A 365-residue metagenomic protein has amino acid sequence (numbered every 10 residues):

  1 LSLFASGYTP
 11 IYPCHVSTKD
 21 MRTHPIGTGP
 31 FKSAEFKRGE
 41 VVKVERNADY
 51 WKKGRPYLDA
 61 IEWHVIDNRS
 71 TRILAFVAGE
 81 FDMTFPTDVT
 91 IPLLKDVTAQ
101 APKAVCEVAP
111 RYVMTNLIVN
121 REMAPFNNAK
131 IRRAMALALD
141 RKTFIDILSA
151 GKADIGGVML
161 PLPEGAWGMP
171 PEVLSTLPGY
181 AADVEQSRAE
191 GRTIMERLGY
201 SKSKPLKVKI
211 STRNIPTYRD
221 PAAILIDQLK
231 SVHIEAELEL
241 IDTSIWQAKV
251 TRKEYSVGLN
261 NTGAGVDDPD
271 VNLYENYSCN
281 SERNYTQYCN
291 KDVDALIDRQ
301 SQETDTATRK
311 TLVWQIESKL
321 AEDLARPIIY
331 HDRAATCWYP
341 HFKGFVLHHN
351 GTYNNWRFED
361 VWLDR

Functional and structural regions predicted by a protein language model:
L1-L3, D146, L198-T217, G258-T262 (+1 more regions): Bilobed periplasmic-binding protein-like "clamshell/Venus-flytrap" ligand-binding domains
S2-A60, N68-S70, A189, T193 (+1 more regions): Gly/Pro-rich hinge or "lid" segments in bacterial periplasmic/extracellular proteins
G29-K32, V42-K43, D59-V65, M83 (+2 more regions): Short, well-ordered beta-strand elements
A34-E45, E62-M123, K142, D146-I147: Extracellular/periplasmic solute-recognition and catalytic clefts
E122, F126-G168, V184, D220-P221 (+1 more regions): Periplasmic-binding protein-like
K130, A182-E185, E235-W246, T251 (+2 more regions): Extracytoplasmic/peripheral linker and loop segments enriched in polar/acidic and small residues with frequent Thr/Pro
I155-R197, I215-D220: Structural transition elements
T336-R365: Long beta-strand-rich cores associated with HINT superfamily self-processing modules
